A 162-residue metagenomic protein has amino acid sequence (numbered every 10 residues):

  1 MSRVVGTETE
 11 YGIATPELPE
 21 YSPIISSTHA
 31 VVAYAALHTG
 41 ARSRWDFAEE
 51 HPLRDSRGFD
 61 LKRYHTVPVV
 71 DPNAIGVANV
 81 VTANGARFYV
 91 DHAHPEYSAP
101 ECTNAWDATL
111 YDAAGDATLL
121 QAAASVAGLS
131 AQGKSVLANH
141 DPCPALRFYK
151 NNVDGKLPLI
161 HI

Functional and structural regions predicted by a protein language model:
M1-P144, F148-Y149: Terminal catalytic/cofactor-binding subdomain
N152-P158: Aromatic-lined, polymer-binding surfaces characteristic of secreted/periplasmic polysaccharide-degrading enzymes
H161-I162: Conserved small/polar residues in nucleotide/adenosyl-binding loops
